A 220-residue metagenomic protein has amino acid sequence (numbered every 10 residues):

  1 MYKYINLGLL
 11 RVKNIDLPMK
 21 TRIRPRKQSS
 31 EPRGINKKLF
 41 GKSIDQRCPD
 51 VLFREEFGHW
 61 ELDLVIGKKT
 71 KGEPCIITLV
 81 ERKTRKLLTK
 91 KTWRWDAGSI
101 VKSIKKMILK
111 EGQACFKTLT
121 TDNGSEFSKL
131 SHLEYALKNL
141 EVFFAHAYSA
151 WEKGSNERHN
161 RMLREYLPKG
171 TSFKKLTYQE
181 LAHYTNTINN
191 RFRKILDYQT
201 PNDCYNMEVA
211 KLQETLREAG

Functional and structural regions predicted by a protein language model:
M1, D63, L79, R85 (+5 more regions): Mobile genetic element proteins and their domesticated derivatives, centered on retroelements and DNA transposons
Y2-L52: Basic, flexible linker segments flanking DNA-binding modules in nucleic acid-interacting mobile-element proteins
L52, V65, K71-L88: Short conserved beta-strand segments at catalytic cores or DNA/RNA-binding microdomains of nucleic-acid binding
F57-K68: Two-metal-ion RNase H-like nuclease active-site motif
K68, G72, T89-Q113: Active-site beta-loop-alpha junctions of metal-dependent nucleic acid enzymes, especially the RNase H-like/DDE
R85-K90, F144, K169: Short small-residue beta-strand/loop micro-motif enriched in glycine and branched aliphatics
T121-N123, S128-L133, L137, F143-L167 (+1 more regions): RNase H-like two-metal-ion nuclease catalytic core shared by retroviral integrases and related mobile-element nucleases
K169-G220: C-terminal domain-tail junction helix/linker
